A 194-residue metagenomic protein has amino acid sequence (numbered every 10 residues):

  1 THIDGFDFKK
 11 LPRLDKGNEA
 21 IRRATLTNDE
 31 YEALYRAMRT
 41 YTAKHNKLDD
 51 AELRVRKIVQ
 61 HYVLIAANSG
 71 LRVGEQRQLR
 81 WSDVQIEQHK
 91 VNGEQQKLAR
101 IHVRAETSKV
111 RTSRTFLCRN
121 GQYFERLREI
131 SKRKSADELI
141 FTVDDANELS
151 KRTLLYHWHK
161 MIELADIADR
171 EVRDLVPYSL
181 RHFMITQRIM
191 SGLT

Functional and structural regions predicted by a protein language model:
D4-L14, N28-A33, A37-R39, S69 (+1 more regions): Conserved tyrosine-mediated DNA breakage-rejoining catalytic core shared by Y-recombinases
D7-V73, R77: Basic, Lys/Arg- and aromatic-enriched nucleic-acid-binding interface segment
A20, A24-T27, T107-R128, D137-K160: C-terminal catalytic core of Y-nucleophile DNA break-rejoin enzymes
E30, I58-V59, S150, L154 (+2 more regions): Hydrophobic (often cysteine-bearing) scaffold residues that line and stabilize catalytic clefts of nucleotide/cofactor
T42-L53, S69, K132-L139, L155-T194: Short, basic (Lys/Arg/His-rich) helix/loop patches that form interaction surfaces in the mid-to-C-terminal regions
H61-Y62, L127-R128, P177: Tryptophan-centric aromatic hotspots in well-structured domains and transmembrane helices
V91, R100-A105, T142, V176-S179 (+1 more regions): Short functional hotspots where side chains directly engage DNA or cofactors
